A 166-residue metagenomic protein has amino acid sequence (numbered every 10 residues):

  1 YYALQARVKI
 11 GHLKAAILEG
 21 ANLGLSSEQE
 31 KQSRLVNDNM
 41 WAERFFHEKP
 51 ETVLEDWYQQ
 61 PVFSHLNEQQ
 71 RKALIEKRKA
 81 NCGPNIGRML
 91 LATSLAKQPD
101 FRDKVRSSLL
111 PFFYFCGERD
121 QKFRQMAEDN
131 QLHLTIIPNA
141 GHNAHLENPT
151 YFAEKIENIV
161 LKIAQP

Functional and structural regions predicted by a protein language model:
A3-V8, A153-E157: Short, hydrophobic alpha-helix immediately C-terminal to the catalytic nucleophile
L4-V8, L13-F45: Flexible "cap/lid" loop of the alpha/beta hydrolase fold
G24, Q121-K122, N143: Active-site loop signature of alpha/beta-hydrolase-fold enzymes
N39-F45, D56-L66, K77, M89-L95 (+1 more regions): Helix-loop "lid/cap" segments that line or gate small-molecule binding pockets
K79-D129: Conserved serine/cysteine hydrolase catalytic core
D129-N143: Catalytic histidine neighborhood in serine/cysteine hydrolases with alpha/beta-hydrolase-type architecture
A140-A153: Catalytic histidine-centered segment of alpha/beta-hydrolase-like enzymes
K155-P166: C-terminal alpha-helix
